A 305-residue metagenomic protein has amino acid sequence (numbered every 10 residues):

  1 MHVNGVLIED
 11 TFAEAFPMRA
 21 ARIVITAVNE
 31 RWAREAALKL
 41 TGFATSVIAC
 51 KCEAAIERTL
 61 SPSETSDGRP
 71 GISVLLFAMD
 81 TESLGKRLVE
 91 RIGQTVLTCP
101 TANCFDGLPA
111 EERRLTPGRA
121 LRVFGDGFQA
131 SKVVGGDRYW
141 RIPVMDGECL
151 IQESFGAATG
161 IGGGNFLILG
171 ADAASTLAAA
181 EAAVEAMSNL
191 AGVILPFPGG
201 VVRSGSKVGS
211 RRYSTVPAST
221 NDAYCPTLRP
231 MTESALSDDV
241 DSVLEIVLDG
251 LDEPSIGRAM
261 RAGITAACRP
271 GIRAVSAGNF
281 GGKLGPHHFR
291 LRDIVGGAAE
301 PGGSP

Functional and structural regions predicted by a protein language model:
H2-E9, E14, R22-E57, S61 (+9 more regions): Conserved mixed alpha/beta catalytic, RNA-binding, or beta-rich assembly cores of soluble enzyme, regulatory
R22-I25, I72-L76: Generic recognition of long tandem-repeat/solenoid scaffolds
S63-L75: Glycine-rich phosphate/pyrophosphate-binding loop regions near the starts of catalytic domains
D249-L251: Short, loop-centered acidic/histidine patches that primarily coordinate divalent metals
